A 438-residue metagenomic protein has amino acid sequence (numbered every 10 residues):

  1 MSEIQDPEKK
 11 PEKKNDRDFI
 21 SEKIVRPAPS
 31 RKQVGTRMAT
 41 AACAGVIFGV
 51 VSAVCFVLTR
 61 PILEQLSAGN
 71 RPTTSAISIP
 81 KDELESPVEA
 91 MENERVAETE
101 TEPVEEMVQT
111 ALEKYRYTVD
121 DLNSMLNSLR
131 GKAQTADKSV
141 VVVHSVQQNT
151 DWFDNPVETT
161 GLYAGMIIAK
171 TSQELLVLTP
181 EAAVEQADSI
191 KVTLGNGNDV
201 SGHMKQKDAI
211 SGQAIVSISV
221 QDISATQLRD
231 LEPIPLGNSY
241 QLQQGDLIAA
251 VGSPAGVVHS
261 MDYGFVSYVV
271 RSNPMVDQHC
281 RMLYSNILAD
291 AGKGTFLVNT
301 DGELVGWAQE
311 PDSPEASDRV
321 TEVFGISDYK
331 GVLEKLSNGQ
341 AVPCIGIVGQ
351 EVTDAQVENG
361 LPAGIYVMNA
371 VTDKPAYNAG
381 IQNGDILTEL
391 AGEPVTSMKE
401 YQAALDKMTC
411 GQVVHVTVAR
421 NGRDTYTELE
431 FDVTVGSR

Functional and structural regions predicted by a protein language model:
M1-V140, H144-Q147, W152, S224 (+1 more regions): N-terminal targeting leaders that route proteins to membranes or the secretory/organellar pathways
T36, Q221-I234, D262-R319, E351-V371: Active-site region of chymotrypsin-like
F56, L175-P180, Q241-P254, S285-I287 (+3 more regions): Active-site-proximal beta-strands of protease catalytic cores
I62-G69, K170-A214, V220-Q221, D230: Catalytic-histidine neighborhood of serine endopeptidases, predominantly the chymotrypsin-like S1/PA family
Q109, E113-D120, L247, W307-D354 (+1 more regions): Interdomain regulatory linker/hinge segments that flank or connect interaction modules in polarity/junction/synaptic
N123-G131, Q147-L176, D199-S201, P233-P235 (+1 more regions): A conserved glycine-rich beta-strand in the N-terminal activation segment of trypsin-fold
N238-Q278, P314-E315, K335-L336: Flexible, gly/ser-rich surface segments that form the specificity/activation loops bordering the active-site cleft
S337-A404, Q412, T417-R438: PDZ/PDZ-like groove recognition
